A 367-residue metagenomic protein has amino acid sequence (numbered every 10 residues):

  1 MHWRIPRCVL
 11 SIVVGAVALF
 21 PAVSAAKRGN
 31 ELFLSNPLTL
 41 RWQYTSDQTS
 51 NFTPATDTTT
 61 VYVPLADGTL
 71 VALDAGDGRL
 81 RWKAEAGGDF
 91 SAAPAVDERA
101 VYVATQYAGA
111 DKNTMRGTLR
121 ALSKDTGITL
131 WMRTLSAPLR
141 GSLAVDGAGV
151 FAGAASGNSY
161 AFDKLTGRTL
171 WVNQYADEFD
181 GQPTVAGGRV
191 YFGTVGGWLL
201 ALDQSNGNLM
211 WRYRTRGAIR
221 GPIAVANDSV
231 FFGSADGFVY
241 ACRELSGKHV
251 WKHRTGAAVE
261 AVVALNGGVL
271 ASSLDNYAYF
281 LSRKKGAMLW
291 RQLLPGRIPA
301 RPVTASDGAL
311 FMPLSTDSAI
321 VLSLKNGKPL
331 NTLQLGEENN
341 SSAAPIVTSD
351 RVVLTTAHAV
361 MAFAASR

Functional and structural regions predicted by a protein language model:
M1-R4: N-terminal secretory signal peptides that target proteins for export/translocation
V9-L19: Bacterial N-terminal signal peptides
V23-A26, D236: C-terminal region of N-terminal signal peptides and the immediate post-cleavage residues of exported proteins
A26-S50, Y62, R79-A86, T118-R120 (+7 more regions): Aromatic (tryptophan-biased) beta-strands that constitute blades/sheets of beta-rich domains
S46-T69, F90-R120, R133-Y160, N173-L200 (+5 more regions): Repeat-blade elements of multi-bladed beta-propeller folds
D74, S123, D163, D203 (+4 more regions): Structural recognition of the beta-propeller blade-terminating site
